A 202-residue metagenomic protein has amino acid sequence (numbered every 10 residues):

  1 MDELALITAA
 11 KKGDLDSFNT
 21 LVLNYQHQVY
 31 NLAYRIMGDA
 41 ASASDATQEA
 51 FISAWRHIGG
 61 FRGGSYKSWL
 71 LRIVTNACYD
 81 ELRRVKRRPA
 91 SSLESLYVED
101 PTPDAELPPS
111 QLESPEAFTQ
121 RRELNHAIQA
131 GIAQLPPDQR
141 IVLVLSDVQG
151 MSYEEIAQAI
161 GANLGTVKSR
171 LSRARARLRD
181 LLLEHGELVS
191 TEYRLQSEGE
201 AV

Functional and structural regions predicted by a protein language model:
M1, A41, Q129-I141, L145-T166: Helix-turn-helix DNA-binding module
I7-V29: A short, charge-rich alpha-helical start-of-domain segment used by transcription regulators
A9, A90, A127-A130, Q134 (+3 more regions): C-terminal edge and immediately downstream basic/flexible tail or linker adjoining helix-turn-helix-like DNA-binding
K11-K12, E49-S65, R84-K86: Sigma70-family region 2
V22-A40, H57, I132, E184: Amphipathic, Lys/Arg- and hydrophobic-enriched alpha-helical face
V29, A33, I58, L70 (+1 more regions): Hydrophobic-face residues of short alpha-helical interaction/recognition segments
G60, T75-L93, E184: Arg/Lys-rich amphipathic alpha helix in sigma70-family domain 2
L82-E106, T119, V189-R194: Short, basic/polar amphipathic helix motif occurring as a linker/hinge flanking DNA-binding modules in transcription
